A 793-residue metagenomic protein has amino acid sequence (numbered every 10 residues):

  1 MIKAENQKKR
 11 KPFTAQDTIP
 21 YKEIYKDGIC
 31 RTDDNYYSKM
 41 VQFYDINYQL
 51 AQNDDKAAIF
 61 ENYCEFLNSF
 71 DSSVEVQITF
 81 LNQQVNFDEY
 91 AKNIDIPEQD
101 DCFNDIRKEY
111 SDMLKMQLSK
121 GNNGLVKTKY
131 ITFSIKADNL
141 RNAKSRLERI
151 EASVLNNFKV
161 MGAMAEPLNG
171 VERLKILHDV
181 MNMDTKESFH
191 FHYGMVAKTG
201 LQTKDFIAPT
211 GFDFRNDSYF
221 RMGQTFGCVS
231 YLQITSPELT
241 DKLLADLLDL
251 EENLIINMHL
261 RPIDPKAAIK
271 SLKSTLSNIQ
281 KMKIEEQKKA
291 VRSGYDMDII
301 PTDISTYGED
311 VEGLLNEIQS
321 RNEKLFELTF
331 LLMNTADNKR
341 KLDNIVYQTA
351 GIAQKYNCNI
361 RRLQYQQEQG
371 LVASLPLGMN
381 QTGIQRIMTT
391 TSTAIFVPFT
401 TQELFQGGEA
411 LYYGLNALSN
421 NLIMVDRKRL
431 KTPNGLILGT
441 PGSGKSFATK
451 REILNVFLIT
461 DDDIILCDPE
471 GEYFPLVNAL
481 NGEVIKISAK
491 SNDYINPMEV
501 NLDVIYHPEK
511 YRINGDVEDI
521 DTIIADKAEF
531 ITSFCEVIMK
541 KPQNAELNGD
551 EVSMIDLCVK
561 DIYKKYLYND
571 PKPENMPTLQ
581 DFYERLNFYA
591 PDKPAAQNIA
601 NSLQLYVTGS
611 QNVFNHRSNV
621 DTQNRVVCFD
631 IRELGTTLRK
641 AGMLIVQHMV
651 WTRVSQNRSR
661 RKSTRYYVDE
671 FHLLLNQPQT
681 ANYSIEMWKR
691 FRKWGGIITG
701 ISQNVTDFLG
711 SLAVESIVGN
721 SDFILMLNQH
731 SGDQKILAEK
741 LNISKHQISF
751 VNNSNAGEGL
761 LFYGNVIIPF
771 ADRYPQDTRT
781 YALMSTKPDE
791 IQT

Functional and structural regions predicted by a protein language model:
M1-T401: Extended, folded cores of ATP/NTP-driven motor/assembly subunits in large transport and secretion machines
I46-N47, N53-S72, T79-Q83, L248 (+9 more regions): P-loop NTPase motor domains
I437: Hydrophobic anchor at the beta1->P-loop junction of P-loop NTPases
K445: Conserved lysine of the Walker
A448: Hydrophobic positions on the alpha1 helix immediately C-terminal to the Walker A/P-loop
N455-I465, L480-G482: Post-Walker A helix-loop "phosphate-sensing" segment adjacent to the P-loop in P-loop NTPases
N481-I485, A713-M726: A short helix-turn-beta junction within AAA+ P-loop NTPase domains corresponding to the substrate/partner-engaging
L741-T793: Conserved P-loop NTPase
